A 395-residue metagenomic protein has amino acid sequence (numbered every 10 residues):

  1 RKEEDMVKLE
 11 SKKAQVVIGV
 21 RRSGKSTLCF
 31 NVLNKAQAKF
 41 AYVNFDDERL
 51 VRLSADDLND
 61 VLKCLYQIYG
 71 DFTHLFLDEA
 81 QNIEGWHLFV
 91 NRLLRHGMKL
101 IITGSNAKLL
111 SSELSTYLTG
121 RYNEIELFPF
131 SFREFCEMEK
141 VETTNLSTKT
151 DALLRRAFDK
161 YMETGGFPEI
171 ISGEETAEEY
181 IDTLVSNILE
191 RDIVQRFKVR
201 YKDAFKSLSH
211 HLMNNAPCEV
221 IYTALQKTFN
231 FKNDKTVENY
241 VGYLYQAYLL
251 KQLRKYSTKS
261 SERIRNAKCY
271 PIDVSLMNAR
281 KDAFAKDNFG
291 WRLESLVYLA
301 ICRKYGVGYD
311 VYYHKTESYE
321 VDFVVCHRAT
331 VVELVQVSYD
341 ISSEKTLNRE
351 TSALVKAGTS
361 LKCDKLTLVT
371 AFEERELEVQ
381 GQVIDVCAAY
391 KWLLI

Functional and structural regions predicted by a protein language model:
R1-L9: Pre-Walker A adenine-sensing motif
V17: Hydrophobic anchor at the beta1->P-loop junction of P-loop NTPases
S26: Walker A/P-loop
V43-D71: Short glycine-rich substrate-engagement loop in P-loop NTPases that contacts/grips substrate
A107, S112-E219: Interdomain motor-coupling "hinge/lid" segment immediately C-terminal to the ATP-binding subdomain of NTP-driven enzymes
E175-V331: Accessory nucleic acid-recognition modules appended to NTPase machines
A371-I395: Domain-level recognition of nuclease-like catalytic cores that cleave nucleotide substrates
